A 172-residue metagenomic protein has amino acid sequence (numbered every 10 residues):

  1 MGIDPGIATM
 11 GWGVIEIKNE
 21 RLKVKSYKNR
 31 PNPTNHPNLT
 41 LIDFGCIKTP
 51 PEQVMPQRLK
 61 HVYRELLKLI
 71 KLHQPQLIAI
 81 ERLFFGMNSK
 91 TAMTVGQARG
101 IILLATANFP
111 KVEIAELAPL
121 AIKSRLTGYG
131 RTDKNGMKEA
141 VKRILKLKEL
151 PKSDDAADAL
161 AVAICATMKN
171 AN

Functional and structural regions predicted by a protein language model:
M1-E20, K28-N172: Phosphate- and other anionic-substrate recognition elements at nucleic-acid/protein interfaces
